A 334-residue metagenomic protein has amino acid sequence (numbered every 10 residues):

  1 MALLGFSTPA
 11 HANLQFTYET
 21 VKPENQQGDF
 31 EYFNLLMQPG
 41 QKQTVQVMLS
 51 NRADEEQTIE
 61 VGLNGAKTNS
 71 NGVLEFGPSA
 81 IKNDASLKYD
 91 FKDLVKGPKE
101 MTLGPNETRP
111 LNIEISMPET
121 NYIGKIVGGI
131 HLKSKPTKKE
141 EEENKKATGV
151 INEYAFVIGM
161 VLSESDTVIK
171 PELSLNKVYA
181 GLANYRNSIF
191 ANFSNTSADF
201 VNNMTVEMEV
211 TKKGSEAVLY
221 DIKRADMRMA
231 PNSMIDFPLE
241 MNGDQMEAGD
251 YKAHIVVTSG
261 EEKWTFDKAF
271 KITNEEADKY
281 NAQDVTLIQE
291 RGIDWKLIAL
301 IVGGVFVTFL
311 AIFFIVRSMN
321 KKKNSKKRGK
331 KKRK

Functional and structural regions predicted by a protein language model:
L4-Y18, S318: Sec-dependent signal peptide cleavage junction
N13-Q43, I169-P171, A180-L182: N-terminal edge beta-strand
D29, G40-Q46, T108-L111, I123-G129 (+1 more regions): Short, solvent-exposed loop/turn segments enriched in Ser/Thr/Gly
Q57, I126, I130, G249-V257: A short tyrosine-centered beta-strand micro-motif
Q57-D84, L132-K133, A198-S215: Short acidic, flexible loop segments centered on an aromatic residue
I81-N121, K213-M246: Intrinsically disordered, low-complexity Pro/Gly/Ser/Thr-rich segments with frequent PxxP/GP/PP motifs and embedded
D166-L297: Membrane-proximal extracellular "stem/stalk" segments of glycoproteins immediately N-terminal to a transmembrane helix
T273-K334: C-terminal single-pass membrane-anchor helix
